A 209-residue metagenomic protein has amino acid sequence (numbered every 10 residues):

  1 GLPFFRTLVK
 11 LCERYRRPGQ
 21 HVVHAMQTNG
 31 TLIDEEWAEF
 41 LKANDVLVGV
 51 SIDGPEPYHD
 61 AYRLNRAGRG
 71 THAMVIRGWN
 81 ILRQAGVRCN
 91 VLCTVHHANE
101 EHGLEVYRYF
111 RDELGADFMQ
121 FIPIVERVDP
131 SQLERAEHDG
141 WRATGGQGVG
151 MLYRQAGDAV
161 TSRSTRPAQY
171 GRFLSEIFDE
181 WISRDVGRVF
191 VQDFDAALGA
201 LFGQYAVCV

Functional and structural regions predicted by a protein language model:
G1-A43, V48, I52-Y58, R66-R77 (+2 more regions): Canonical radical SAM enzyme core domain
A61-A73, N80, Q84-V209: Radical SAM enzyme [4Fe-4S]-AdoMet core and its adjacent flexible, acidic and glycine-rich loops/tails across
